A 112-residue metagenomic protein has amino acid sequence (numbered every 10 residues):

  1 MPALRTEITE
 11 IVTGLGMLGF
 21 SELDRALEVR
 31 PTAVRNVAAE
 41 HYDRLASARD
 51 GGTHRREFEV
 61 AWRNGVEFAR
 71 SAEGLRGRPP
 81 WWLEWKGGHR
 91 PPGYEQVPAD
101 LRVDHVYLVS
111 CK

Functional and structural regions predicted by a protein language model:
M1-P92: Acidic-basic catalytic patches of nuclease active cores, encompassing PD-(D/E)XK and other metal-cofactor nuclease
L101, Y107-C111: Conserved catalytic cores of phosphodiester-cleaving nucleases, focusing on short active-site segments
